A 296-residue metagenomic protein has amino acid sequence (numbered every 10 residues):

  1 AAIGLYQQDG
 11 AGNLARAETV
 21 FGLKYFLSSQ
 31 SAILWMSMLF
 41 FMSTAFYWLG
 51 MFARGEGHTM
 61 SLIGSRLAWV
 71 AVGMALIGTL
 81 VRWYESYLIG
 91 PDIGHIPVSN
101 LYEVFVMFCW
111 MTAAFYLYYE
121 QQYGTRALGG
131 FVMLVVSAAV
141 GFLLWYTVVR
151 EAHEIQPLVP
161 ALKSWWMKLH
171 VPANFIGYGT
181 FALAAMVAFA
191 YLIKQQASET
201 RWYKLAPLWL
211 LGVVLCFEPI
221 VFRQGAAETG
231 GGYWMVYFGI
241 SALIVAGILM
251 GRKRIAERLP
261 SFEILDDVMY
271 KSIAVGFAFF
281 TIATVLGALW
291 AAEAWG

Functional and structural regions predicted by a protein language model:
A1-T19, F26-I155, L162, L169-A256 (+1 more regions): Hydrophobic cores of alpha-helical transmembrane segments in multi-pass integral membrane proteins
